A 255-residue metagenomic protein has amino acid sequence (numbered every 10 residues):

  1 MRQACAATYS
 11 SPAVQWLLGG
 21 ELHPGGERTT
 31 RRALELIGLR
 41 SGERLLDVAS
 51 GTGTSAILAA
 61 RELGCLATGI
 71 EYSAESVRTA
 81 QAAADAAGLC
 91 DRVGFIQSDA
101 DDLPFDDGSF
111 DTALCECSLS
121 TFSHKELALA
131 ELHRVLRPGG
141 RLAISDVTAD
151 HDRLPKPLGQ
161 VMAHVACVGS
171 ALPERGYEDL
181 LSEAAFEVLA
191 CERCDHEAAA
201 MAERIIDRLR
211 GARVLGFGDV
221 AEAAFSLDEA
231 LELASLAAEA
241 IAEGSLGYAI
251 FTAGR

Functional and structural regions predicted by a protein language model:
L17, V147-V168: Short, glycine-/aromatic-enriched active-site segment of Class I SAM-dependent methyltransferases
H23-S41: Conserved alpha-helix/loop element of class I SAM-dependent methyltransferases that forms part of the SAM/SAH-binding
L46, T52-D102: Class I SAM-dependent methyltransferase SAM/SAH-binding core
D101-T112: A short acidic, Gly/Pro-enriched loop at the edge of an enzyme's catalytic core that lines a small-molecule cofactor
T112-H124: A short SAM/SAH-binding and catalytic strip from SAM-dependent methyltransferases
E126-R141: A short glycine-rich, Lys/Arg-flanked "PGG" loop and its adjoining helix->strand segment in the class I
S170-A184: Short alpha-helix
A190-R255: Conserved Class I S-adenosyl-L-methionine
